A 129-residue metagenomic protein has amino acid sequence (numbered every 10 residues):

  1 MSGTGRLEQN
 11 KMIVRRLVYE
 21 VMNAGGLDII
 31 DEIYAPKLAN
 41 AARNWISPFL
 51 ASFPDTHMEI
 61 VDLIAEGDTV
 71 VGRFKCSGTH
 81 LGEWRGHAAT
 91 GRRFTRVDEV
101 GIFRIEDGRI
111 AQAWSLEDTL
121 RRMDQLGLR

Functional and structural regions predicted by a protein language model:
M1-R129: C-terminal and inter-domain tail/linker signature
